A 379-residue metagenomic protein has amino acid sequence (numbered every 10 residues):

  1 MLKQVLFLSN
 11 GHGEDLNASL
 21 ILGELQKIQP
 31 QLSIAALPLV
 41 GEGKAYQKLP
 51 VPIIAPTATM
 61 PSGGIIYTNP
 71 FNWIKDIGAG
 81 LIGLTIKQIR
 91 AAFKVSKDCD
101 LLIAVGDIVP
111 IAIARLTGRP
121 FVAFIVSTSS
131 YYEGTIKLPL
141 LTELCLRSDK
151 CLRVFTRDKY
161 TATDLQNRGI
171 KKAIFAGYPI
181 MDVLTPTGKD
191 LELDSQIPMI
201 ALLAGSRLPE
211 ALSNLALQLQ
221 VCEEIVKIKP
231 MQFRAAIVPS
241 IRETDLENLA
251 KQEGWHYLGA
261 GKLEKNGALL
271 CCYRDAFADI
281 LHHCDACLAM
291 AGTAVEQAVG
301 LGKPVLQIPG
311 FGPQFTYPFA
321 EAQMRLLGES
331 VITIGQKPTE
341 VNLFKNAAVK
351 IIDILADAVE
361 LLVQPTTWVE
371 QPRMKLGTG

Functional and structural regions predicted by a protein language model:
M1-G379: Nucleotide-activated sugar donor-binding and catalytic core shared by glycosyltransferases and related lipid-linked
